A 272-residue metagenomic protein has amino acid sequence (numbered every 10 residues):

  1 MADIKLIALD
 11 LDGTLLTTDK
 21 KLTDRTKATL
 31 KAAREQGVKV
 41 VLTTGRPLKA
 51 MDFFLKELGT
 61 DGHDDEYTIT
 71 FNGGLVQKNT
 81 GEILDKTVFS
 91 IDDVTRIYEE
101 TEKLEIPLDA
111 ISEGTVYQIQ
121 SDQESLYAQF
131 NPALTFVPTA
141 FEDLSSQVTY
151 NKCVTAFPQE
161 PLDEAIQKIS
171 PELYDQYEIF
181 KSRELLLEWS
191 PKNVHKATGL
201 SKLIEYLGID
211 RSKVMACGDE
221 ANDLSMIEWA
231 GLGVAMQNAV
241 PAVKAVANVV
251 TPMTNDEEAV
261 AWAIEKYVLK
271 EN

Functional and structural regions predicted by a protein language model:
A2-L6, T23, E188-N272: Mg2+-dependent phosphoryl-transfer enzymes with acidic/Ser/Thr/Gly-rich catalytic loops
D3-D19: Asp-based phosphoryl-transfer active-site loop
D24-E124: Active-site phosphate-binding/coordination module
A33, N72, C153, I227 (+1 more regions): Residue-level signal for inorganic ion chemistry
G37-V41, D65-E66, K152, S212-K213 (+1 more regions): Short active-site oxyanion
V41, I69, D109, F180 (+2 more regions): Structural detector of well-ordered beta-strand residues that form the stable sheet scaffold of enzyme domains
L58, D64, N72, L173-D175 (+2 more regions): Short, structured coil segments at secondary-structure junctions
E100, L104-C217: Conserved acidic, metal-coordinating active-site core of Asp-based, Mg2+-dependent phosphoryl-transfer enzymes
